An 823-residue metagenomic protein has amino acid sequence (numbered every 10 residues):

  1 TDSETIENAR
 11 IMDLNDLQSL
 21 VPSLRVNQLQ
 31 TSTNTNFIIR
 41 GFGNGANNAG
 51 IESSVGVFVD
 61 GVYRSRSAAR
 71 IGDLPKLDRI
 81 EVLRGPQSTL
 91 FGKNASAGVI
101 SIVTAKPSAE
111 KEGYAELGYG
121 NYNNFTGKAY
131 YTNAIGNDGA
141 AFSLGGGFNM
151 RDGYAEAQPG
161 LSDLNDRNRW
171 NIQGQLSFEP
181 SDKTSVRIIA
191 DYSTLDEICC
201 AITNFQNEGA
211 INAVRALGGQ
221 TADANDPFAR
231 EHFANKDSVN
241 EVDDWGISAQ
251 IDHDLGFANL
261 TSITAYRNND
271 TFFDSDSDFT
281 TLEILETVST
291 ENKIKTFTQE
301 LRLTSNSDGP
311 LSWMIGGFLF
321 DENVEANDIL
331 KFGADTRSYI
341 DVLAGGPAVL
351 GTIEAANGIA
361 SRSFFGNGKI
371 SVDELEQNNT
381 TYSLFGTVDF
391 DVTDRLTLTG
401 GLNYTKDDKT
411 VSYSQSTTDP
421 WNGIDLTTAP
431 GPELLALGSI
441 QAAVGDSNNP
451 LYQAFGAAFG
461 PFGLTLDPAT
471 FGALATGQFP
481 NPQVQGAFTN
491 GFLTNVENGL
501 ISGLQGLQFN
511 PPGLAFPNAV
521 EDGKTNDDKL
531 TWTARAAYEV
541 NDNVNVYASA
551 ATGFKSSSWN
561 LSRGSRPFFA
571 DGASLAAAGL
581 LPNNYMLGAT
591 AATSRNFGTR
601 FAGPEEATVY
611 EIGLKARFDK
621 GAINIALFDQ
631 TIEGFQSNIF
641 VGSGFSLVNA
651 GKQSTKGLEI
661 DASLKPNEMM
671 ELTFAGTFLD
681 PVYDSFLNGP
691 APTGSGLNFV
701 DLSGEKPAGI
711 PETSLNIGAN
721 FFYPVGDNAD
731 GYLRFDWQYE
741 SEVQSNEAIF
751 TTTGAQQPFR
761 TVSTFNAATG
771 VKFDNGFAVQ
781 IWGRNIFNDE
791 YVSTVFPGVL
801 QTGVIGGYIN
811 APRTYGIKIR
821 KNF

Functional and structural regions predicted by a protein language model:
T1-E110, I612: Acidic, small-polar-rich N-terminal luminal/periplasmic segments of exported/outer-membrane proteins
T35, E52-S54, R66, P75-R84 (+9 more regions): Outer-membrane beta-barrel translocator/receptor signature
S101, S108-E110, E116-G118, Y130-F228 (+8 more regions): Periplasmic-side early beta-strands and strand-to-turn transitions of outer-membrane beta-barrels
G118-T126, N149-S185, D223-W245, T280-T298 (+8 more regions): Outer-membrane beta-barrel proteins
N149, G153, P159-E179, K183-V242 (+4 more regions): Acidic/polar loop-and-plug regions of large Gram-negative outer-membrane beta-barrel proteins
Q250-L255, N259-S275, E539-A551, K555 (+6 more regions): Membrane-embedded beta-barrel scaffold of Gram-negative outer-membrane proteins
S312-M314, D394, L398, K620-A622 (+3 more regions): Gram-negative outer-membrane beta-barrel transporters
K331-R337, M669-L672, Q738-I749, G770-F823: C-terminal beta-signal and adjacent terminal beta-strands/loops of Gram-negative outer-membrane beta-barrel proteins
